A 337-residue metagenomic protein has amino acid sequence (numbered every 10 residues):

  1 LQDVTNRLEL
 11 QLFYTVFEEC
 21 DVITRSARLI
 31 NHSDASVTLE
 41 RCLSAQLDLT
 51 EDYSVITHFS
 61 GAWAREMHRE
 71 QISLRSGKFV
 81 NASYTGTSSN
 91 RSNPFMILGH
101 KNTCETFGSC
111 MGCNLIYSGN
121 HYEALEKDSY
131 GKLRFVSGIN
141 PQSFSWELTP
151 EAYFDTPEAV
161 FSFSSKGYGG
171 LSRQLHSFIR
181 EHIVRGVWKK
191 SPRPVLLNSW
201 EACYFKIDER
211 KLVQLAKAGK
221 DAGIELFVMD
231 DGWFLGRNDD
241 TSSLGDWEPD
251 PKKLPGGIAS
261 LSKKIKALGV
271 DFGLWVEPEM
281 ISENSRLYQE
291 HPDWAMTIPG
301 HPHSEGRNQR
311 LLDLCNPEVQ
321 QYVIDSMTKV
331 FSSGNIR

Functional and structural regions predicted by a protein language model:
L1-K127, Q142: Polysaccharide-binding surfaces and accessory modules of carbohydrate-active proteins
A27, E151, L197, F227 (+2 more regions): Conserved, mostly hydrophobic/aromatic
Q46-L49, T57-E66, P249-I258, E290-R310: Acidic, His- and aromatic-enriched active-site or binding-groove loops in soluble protein domains that engage sugars
G99-A124, S164-V187, V195, I224-D231 (+1 more regions): Glycine-rich, aromatic-flanked loop segments that form ligand/cofactor-binding clefts across common enzyme folds
S129-T149: Short acidic, Pro/Gly- and aromatic-enriched capping/linker segments at domain boundaries
W146-S165: Short Pro-Gly-centered flexible turn/kink motifs
P192-P194, E201-F205, P278-G334: Active-site-adjacent "subsite" loops/lids of carbohydrate-active enzymes
K211-F234, S333-I336: Catalytic domains of carbohydrate-active enzymes, especially glycoside hydrolases
